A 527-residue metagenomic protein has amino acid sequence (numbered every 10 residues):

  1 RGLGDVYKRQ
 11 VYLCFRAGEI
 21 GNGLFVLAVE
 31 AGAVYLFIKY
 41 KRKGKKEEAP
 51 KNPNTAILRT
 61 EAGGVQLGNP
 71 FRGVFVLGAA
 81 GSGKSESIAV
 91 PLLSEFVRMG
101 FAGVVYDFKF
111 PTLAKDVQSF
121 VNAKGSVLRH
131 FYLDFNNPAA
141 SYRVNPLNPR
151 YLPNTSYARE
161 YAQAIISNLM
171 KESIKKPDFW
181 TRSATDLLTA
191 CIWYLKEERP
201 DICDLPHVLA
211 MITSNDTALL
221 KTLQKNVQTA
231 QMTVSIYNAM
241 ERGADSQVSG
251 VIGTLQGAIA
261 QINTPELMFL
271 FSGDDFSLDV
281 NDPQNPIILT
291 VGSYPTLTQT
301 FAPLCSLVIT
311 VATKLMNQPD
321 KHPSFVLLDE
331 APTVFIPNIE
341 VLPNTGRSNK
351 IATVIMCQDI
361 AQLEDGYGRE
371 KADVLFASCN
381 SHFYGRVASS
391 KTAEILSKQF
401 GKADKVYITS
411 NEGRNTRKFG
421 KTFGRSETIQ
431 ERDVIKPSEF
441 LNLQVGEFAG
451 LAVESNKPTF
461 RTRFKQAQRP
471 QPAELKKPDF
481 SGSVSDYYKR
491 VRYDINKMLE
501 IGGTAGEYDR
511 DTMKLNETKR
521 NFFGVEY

Functional and structural regions predicted by a protein language model:
G2-Y7: Short, small-residue-biased leader/transition segments that mark boundaries at the very start of proteins
K8-L13: N-terminal signal sequences
C14-V29: Hydrophobic alpha-helical transmembrane segments
A31-Y40: Alpha-helical transmembrane segments
K39-P50, E61, V65-I351, A361 (+3 more regions): P-loop NTPase motor domains
P53-T55: Short, highly charged, low-complexity non-transmembrane loops/tails of multi-pass membrane proteins
P343-T345, N349-A452: Conserved ATP-driven motor cores of ASCE-family P-loop NTPases powering translocation/secretion/packaging/pilus
